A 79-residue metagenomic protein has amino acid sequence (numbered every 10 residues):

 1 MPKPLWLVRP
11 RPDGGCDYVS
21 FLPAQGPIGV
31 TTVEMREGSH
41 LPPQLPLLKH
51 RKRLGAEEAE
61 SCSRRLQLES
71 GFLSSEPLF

Functional and structural regions predicted by a protein language model:
M1-F79: Terminus-proximal functional modules
